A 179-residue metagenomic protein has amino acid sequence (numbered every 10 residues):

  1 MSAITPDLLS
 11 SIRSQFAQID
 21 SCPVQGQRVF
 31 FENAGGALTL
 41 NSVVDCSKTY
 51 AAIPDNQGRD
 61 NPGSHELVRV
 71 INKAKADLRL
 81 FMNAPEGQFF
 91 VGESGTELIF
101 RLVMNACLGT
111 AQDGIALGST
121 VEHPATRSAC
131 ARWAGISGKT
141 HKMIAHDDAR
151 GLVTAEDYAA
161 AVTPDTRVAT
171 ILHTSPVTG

Functional and structural regions predicted by a protein language model:
M1-G179: Pyridoxal 5′-phosphate
